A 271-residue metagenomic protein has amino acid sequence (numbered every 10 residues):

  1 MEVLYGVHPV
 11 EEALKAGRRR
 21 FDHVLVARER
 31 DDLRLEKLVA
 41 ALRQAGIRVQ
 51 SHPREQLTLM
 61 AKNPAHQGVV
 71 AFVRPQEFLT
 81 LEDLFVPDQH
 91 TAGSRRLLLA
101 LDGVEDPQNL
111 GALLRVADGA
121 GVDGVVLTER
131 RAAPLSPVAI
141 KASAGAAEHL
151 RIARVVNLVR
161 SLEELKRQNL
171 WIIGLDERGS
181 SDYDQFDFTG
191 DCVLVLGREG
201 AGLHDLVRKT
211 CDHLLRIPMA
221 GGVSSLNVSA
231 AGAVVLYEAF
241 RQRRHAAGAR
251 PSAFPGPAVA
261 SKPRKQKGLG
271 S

Functional and structural regions predicted by a protein language model:
M1-H90, P251-S271: N-terminal positively charged helical leader segments and presequences
E12, V104-P107, G111-V116, D123-E129 (+1 more regions): Hydrophobic, well-ordered secondary-structure scaffolds
R30, Q89-S181: RNA substrate-binding interface of SAM-dependent RNA methyltransferases
R48-H52, A153, L215: General small-molecule cofactor/ligand-binding pocket signal
M60-R74, S143-A146, A153, T189-G197: Short basic, glycine-rich beta-strand/loop surfaces that mediate nucleic-acid
K141-A146, D205-K262, G268: Structured adenosyl-cofactor binding patch, chiefly the S-adenosyl-L-methionine
I173-N227: Active-site/ligand-binding-proximal alpha/beta "capping" segment
